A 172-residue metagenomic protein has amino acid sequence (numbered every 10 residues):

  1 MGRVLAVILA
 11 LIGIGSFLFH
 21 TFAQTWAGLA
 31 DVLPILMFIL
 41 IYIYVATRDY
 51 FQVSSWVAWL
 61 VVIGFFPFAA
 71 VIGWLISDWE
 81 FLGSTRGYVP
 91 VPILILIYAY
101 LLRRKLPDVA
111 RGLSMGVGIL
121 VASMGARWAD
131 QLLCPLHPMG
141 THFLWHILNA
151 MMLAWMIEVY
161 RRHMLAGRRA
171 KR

Functional and structural regions predicted by a protein language model:
M1-R172: Multi-pass alpha-helical transmembrane bundles in non-GPCR membrane proteins that perform intramembrane catalysis
